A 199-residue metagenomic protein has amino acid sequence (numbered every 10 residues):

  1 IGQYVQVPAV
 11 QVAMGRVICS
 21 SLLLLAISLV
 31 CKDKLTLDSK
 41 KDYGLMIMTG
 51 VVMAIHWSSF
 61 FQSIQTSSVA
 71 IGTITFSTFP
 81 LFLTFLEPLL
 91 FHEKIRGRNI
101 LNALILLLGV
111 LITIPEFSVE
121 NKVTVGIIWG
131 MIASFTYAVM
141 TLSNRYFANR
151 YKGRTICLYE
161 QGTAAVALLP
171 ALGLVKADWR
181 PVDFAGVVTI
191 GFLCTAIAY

Functional and structural regions predicted by a protein language model:
I1-Y4, I27, I47-Q62, L86 (+3 more regions): Hydrophobic alpha-helical transmembrane segments of multi-pass membrane transport proteins, especially secondary
Y4-V12, S58-T75, K152-R154: Structural motif at transmembrane-helix junctions in multi-pass transporters
V7-I55, F82-L83, T136-S143, C157-V175: Transmembrane alpha-helices of multi-pass small-molecule transport proteins
V12-A13, M46, V69-T73, I95 (+4 more regions): Alpha-helical transmembrane segments and their helix-entry boundary regions
G15, G72-T78, N144-A165, T195-Y199: Helix-helix packing/entry segments at the starts of transmembrane helices
L24, S28, I47, T78 (+4 more regions): Hydrophobic transmembrane alpha-helices of multi-pass small-molecule transport proteins
D33-K40, L89-R98, R145-T155: Membrane-interface helix-boundary motifs at transmembrane edges
S39-K40, T73-F76, L89-I112, V123-I127 (+1 more regions): Loop-to-transmembrane alpha-helix entry segments
